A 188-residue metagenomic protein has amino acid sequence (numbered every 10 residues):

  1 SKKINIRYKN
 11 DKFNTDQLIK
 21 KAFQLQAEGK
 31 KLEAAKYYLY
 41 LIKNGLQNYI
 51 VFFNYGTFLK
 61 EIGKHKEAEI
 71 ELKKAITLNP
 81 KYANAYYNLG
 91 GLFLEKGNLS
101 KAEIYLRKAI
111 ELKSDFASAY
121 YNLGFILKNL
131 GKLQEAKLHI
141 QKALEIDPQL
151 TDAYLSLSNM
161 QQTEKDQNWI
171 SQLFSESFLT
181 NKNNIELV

Functional and structural regions predicted by a protein language model:
S1-V188: Alpha-helical solenoid repeat scaffolds of the TPR/TPR-like class and their adjacent stem/linker regions that mediate
